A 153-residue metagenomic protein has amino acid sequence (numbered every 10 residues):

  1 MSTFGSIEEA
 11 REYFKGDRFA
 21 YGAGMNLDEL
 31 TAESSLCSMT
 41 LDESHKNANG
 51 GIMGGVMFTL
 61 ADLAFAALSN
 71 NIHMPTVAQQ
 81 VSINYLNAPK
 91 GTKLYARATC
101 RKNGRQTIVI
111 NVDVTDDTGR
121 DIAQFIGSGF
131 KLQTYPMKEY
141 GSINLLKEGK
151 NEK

Functional and structural regions predicted by a protein language model:
M1-K153: Terminal targeting signals and extreme-terminal segments of soluble enzymes
